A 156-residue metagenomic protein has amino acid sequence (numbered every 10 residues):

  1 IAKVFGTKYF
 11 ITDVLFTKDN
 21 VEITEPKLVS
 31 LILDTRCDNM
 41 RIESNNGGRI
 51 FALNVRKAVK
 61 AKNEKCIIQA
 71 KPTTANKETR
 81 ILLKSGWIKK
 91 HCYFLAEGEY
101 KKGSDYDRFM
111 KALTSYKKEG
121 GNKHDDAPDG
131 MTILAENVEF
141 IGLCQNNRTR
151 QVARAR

Functional and structural regions predicted by a protein language model:
I1-K71, A96-R156: RNase H-like, metal-dependent nuclease domains and their acidic two-metal-ion catalytic environment used
A61-W87: Conserved beta-strand -> loop -> alpha-helix junction used to position metal-binding or nucleic-acid-contacting
R80-H91, R108-Y116: Short, surface-exposed amphipathic charged segments that create phosphate/polyanion-binding patches used for binding
